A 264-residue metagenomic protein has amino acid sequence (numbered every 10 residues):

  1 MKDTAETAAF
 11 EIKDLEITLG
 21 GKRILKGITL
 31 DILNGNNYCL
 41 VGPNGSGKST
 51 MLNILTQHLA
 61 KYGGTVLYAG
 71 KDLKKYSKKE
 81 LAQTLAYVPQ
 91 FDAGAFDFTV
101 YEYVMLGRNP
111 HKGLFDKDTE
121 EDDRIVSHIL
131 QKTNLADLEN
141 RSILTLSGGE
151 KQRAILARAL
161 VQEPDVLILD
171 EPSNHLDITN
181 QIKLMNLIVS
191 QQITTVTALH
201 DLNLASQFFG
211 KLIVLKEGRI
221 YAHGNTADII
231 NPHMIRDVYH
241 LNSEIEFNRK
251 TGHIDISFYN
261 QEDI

Functional and structural regions predicted by a protein language model:
F10-I12, L25-G27: Conserved structural motif at the start of ABC-family nucleotide-binding domains
V41-P43: The feature captures the beta-strand-to-loop junction immediately N-terminal to the Walker
T56: Helix-to-loop junction immediately C-terminal to a conserved catalytic motif
G64-D72, L81: Conserved ABC transporter NBD signature motif
D116-K117, S142-L146, E150: Conserved ABC ATPase signature
L167-E171: Catalytic Walker B motif of ABC-type/P-loop ATPase nucleotide-binding domains
V238-I264: ABC ATPase nucleotide-binding domains
